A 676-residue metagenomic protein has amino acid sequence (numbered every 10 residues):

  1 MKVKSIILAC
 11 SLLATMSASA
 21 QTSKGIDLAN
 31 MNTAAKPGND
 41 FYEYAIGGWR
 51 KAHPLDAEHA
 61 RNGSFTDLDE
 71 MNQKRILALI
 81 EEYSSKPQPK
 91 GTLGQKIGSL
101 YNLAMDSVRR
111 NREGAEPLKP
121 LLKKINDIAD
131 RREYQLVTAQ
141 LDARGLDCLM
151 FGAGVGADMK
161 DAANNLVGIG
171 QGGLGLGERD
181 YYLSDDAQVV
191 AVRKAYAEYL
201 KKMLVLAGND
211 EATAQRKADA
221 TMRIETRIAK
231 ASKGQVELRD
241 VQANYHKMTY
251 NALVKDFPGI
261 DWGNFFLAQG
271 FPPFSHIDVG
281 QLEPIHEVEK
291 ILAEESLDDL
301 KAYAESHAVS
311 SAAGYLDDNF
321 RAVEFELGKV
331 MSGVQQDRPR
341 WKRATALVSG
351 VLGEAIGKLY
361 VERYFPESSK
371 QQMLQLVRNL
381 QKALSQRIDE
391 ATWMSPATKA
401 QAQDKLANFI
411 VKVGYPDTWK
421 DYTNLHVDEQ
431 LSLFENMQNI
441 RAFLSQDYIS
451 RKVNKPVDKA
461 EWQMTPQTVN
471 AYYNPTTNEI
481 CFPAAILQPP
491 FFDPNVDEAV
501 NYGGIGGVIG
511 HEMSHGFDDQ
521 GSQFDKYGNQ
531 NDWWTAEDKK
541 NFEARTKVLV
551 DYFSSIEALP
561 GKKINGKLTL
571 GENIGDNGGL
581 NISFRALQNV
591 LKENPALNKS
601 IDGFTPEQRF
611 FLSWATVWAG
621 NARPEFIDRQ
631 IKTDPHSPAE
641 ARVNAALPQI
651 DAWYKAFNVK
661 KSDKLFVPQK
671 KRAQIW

Functional and structural regions predicted by a protein language model:
M1-Q21: Bacterial Sec-dependent N-terminal signal peptides
Q21-A29: Short, Gly/Pro- and small/polar-rich lid/capping loops
L28, A52-D56, G152-G154, E178-D180 (+6 more regions): Short, solvent-exposed loop/turn and secondary-structure capping segments
N30-K51, Y182, D186-L206, P396 (+2 more regions): Hydrophobic/aromatic-rich, well-ordered segments within soluble, folded domains that form packed cores
A35-N39, Y44-N111: Active-site-surrounding "flap" and adjacent substrate/cofactor-binding loops of secreted or lumenal enzymes, prototyped
E58-I80, A212-A231, N501-G507, G603 (+1 more regions): Short secondary-structure subsegments characteristic of cysteine-rich extracellular domains
D69, D256-G259, D278-L282, R338 (+2 more regions): Intrinsically disordered, low-complexity linker/terminal regions across diverse proteins
Y83-Q375, N379: Noncatalytic, helix-rich "gating/capping" subdomain that lines the substrate-entry/channel surface of large enzyme
